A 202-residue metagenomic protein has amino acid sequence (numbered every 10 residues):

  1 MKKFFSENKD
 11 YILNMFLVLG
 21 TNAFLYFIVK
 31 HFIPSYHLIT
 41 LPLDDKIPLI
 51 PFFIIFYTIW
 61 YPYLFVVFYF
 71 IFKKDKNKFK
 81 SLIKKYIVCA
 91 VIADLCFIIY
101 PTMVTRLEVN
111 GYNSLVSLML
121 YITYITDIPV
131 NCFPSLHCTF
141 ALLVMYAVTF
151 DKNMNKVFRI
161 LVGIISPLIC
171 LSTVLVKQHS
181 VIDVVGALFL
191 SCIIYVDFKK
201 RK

Functional and structural regions predicted by a protein language model:
M1-L64, N113: N-terminal transmembrane-helix/juxtamembrane module of multi-pass inner/ER membrane proteins
K3-E7, Y11, K46-I50, K74-K78 (+2 more regions): Membrane-helix interfacial "entry" motifs
I12-I28, Y63, I83, I87-L95 (+4 more regions): Hydrophobic, lipid-facing residues on alpha-helical transmembrane segments of integral membrane proteins
A23-L25, A90-I99, I164-V176: Aromatic-anchored segments of alpha-helical transmembrane domains
V29-L43, F72-M154: Membrane-interface loops
I54-T58, P62, S81-K85, P134 (+1 more regions): Alpha-helical transmembrane segments of integral membrane proteins
Y61-N77: Internal transmembrane alpha-helix with an interfacial aromatic "cap," most often the third helix
Y121-K202: Membrane-embedded catalytic cores of phosphoryl/pyrophosphoryl-handling enzymes
